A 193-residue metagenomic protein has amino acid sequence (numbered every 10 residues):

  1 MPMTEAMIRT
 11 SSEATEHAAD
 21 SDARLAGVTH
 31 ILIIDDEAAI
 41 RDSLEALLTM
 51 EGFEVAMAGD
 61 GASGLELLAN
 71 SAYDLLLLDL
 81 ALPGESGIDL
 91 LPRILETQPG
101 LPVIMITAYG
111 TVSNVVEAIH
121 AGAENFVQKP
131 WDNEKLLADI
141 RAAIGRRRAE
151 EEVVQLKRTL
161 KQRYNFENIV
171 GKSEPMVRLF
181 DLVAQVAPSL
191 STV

Functional and structural regions predicted by a protein language model:
D35, D79, T107: Active-site residues of response regulator receiver
A38-A56: Two-component/phosphorelay signaling modules centered on CheY-like receiver
R41, P83, T111: The feature encodes the CheY-like receiver
G52-G61, L67: Short hydrophobic/Thr-rich beta-strand motif most characteristic of the beta2 strand and flanking loop of CheY-like
D60-S63, S86-D89: Acidic catalytic/metal-coordinating carboxylates
S71-L77, L82: Active-site beta3 strand of CheY-like receiver
K157-V193: AAA+ ATPase active-site-proximal loops
